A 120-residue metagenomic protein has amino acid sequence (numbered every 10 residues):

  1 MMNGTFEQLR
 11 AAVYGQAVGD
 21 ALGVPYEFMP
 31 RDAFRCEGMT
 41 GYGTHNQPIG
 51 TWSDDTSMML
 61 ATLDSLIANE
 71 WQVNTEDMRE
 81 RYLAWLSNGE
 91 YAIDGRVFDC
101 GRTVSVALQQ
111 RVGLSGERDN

Functional and structural regions predicted by a protein language model:
M1-N120: Structured, active/binding-site neighborhoods that engage oxygen-rich ligands
